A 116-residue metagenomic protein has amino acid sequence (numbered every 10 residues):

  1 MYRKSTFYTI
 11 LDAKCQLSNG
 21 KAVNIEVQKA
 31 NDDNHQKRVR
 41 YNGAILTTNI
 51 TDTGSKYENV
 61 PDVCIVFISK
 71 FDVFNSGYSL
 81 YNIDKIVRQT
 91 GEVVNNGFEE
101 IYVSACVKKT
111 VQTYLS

Functional and structural regions predicted by a protein language model:
M1-S116: Elongated, amphipathic alpha-helical interaction scaffolds
